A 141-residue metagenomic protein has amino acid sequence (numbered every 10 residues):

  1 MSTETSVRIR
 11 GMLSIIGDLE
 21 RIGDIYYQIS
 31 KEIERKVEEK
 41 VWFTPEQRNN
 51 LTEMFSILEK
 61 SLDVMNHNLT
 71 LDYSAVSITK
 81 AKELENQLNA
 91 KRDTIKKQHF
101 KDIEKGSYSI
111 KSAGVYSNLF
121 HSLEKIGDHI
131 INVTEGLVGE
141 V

Functional and structural regions predicted by a protein language model:
M1-V141: Cytosolic, long alpha-helical scaffolding segments
